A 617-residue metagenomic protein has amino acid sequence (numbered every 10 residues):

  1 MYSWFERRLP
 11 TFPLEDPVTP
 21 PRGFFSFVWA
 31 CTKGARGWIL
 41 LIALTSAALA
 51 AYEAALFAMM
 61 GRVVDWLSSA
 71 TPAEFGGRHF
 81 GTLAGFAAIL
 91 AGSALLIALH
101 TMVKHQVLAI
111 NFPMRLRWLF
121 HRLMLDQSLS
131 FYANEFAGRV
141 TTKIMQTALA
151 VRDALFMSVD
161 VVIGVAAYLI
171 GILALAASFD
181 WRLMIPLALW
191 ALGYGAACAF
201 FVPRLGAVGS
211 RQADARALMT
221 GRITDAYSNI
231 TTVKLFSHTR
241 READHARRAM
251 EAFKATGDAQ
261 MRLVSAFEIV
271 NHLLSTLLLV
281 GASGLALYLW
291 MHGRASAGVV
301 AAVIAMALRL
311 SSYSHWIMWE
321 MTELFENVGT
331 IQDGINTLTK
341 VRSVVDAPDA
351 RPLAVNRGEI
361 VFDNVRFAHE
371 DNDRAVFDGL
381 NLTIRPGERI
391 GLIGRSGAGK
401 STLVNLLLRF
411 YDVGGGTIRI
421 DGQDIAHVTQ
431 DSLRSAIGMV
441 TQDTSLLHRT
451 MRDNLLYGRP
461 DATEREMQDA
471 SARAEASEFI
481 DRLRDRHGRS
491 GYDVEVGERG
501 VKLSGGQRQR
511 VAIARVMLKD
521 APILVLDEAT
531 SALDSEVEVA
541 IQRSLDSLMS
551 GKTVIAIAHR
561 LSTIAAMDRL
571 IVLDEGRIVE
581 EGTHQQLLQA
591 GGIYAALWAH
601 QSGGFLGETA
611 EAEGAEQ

Functional and structural regions predicted by a protein language model:
M1-E53, S68-F86, H100-A109, R122 (+8 more regions): Membrane-integrated ABC transporters
Y2, P13-P21, Y52-G61, D65 (+12 more regions): Juxtamembrane helix-loop junctions of ABC transporter transmembrane domains
I39-L96, A177-M184, V280, G293-A297: Transmembrane helix-loop-helix hairpins at lipid-water interfaces of multipass membrane proteins, especially the type-1
L40, L44, Y52, L56 (+2 more regions): Hydrophobic alpha-helical transmembrane segments of ABC transporter permease domains
F86-I97, A191-A199, V264-L278, G284 (+1 more regions): Hydrophobic alpha-helical segments in the permease module
E135-G138, R211-A259, I331-N336, D349-R351: Loop segments that connect adjacent transmembrane helices in multi-pass transporters
A215, H238, R262, R309-T339: Cytosolic ends of transmembrane helices, especially the final helix of ABC transmembrane type-1 domains
L353-Q617: ABC-type nucleotide-binding domain
